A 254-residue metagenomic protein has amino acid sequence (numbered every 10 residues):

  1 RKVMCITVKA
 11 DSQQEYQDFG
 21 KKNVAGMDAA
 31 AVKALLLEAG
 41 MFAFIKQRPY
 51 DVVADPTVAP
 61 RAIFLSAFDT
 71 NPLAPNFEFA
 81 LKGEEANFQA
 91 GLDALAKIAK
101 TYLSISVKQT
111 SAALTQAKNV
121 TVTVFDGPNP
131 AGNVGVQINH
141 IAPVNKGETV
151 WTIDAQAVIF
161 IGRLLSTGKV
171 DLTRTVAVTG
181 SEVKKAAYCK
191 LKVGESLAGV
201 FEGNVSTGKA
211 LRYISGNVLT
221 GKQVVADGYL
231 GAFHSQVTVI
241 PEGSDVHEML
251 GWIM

Functional and structural regions predicted by a protein language model:
K2-M254: Buried, small/hydrophobic-residue-enriched core segments of structured protein domains
